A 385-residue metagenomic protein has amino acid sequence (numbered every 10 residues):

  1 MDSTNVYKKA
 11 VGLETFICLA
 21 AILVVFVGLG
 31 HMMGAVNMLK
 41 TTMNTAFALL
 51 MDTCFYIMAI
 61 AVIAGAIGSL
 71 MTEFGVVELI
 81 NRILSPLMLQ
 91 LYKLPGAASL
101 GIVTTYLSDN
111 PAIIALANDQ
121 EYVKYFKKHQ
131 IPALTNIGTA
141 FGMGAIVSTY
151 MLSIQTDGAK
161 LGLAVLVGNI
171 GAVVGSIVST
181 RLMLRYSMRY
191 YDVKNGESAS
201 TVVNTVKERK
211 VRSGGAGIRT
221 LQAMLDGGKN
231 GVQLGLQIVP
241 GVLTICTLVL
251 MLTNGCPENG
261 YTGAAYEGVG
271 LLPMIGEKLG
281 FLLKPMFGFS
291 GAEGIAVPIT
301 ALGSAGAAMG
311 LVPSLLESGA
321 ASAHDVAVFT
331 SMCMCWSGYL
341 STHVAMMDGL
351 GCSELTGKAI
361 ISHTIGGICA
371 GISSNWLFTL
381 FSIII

Functional and structural regions predicted by a protein language model:
M1-L13, R185-K229: Intrinsically disordered, low-complexity non-transmembrane regions of multi-pass membrane transporters
S3, V11, T15-E73, L79: N-terminal signal-anchor module of multipass membrane proteins
S3-L19, F126-Q130, G227-L243, T356-H363: Alpha-helical transmembrane segments and their helix-start/interface "positive-inside/aromatic belt" motifs in integral
F16-G30, A61-S69, S148, G168-L184 (+3 more regions): Hydrophobic core segments of alpha-helical transmembrane domains in multi-pass membrane transport and ion-translocation
G34-A48, I154-D157, E258-N259, S382-I385: Membrane-interface helix termini and inter-helical loops of multi-pass transporters
A64, G68-N81, S213-A305: Transmembrane helical segments that form the transport core of multi-pass membrane transport proteins
L87-L116, A301: Hydrophobic, aromatic-rich membrane-embedded alpha-helical segments
A112-S179, A301, A305-I385: C-terminal transmembrane helix pair
